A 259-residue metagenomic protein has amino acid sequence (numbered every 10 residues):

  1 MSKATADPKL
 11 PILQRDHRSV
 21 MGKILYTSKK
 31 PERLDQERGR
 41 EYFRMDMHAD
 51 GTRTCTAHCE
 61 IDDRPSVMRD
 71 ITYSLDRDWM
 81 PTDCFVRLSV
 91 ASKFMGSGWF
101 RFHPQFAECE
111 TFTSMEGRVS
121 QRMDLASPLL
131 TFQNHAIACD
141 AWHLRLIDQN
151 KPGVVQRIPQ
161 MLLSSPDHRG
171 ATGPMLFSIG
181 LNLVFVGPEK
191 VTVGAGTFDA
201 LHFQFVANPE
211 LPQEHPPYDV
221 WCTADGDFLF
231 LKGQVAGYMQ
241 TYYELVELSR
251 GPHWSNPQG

Functional and structural regions predicted by a protein language model:
S2-T113, I158-G259: Acidic, serine/threonine-rich low-complexity disordered tracts
Q105-H168: Surface-exposed beta-loop interaction hotspot
